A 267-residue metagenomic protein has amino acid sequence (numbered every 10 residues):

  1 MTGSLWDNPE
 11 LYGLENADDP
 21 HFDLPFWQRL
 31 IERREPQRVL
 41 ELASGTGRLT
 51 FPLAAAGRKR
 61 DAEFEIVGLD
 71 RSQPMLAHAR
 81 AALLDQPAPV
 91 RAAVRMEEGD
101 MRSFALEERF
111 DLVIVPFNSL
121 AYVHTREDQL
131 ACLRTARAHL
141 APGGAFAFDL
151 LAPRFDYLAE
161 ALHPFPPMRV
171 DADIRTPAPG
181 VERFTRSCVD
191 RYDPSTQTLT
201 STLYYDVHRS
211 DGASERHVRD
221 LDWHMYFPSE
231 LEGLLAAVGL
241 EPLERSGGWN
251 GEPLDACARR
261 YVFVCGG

Functional and structural regions predicted by a protein language model:
M1-Q37: Conserved class I S-adenosyl-L-methionine
P36-G45: Conserved class I S-adenosyl-L-methionine
T50-S103: Class I SAM-dependent methyltransferase SAM/SAH-binding core
A105-L112: A short acidic, Gly/Pro-enriched loop at the edge of an enzyme's catalytic core that lines a small-molecule cofactor
P116-N118: Residues lining the SAM
L130-P142: A short glycine-rich, Lys/Arg-flanked "PGG" loop and its adjoining helix->strand segment in the class I
F148-E232: SAM-dependent methyltransferase
D222-G267: C-terminal lobe and adjacent flexible extensions of AdoMet/dcAdoMet transferase-like proteins
